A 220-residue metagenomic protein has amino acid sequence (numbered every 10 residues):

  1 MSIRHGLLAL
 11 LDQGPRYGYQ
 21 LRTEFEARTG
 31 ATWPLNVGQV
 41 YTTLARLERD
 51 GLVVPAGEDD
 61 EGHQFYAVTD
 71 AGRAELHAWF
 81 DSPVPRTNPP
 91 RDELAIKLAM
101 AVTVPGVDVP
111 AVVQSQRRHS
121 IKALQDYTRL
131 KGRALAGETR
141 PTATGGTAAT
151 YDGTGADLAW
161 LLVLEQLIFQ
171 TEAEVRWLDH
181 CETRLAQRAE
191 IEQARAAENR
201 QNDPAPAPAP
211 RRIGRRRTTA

Functional and structural regions predicted by a protein language model:
M1-E93: Basic helix-turn-helix/winged-helix DNA-binding cores and closely related short helical interaction motifs
D12, R16, G30, P85 (+4 more regions): Residues in soluble alpha-helical coiled-coils and helical-bundle/repeat scaffolds
F25, L44, R117, L124 (+2 more regions): Short amphipathic alpha-helical/adjacent loop interface patches that line ligand and macromolecule-binding sites
E48, R73, I121-T128, E172 (+2 more regions): Structural signal for well-ordered, non-membrane alpha-helices
A67, K97-A99, V163: Conserved beta-strand segments that form the floor/walls of ligand-binding pockets within enzyme and binding domains
A78-A134: Amphipathic alpha-helical dimerization/coiled-coil segments that flank or bridge DNA-binding/regulatory modules
V113, L130-A220: Charged, low-complexity intrinsically disordered regulatory/assembly segments
